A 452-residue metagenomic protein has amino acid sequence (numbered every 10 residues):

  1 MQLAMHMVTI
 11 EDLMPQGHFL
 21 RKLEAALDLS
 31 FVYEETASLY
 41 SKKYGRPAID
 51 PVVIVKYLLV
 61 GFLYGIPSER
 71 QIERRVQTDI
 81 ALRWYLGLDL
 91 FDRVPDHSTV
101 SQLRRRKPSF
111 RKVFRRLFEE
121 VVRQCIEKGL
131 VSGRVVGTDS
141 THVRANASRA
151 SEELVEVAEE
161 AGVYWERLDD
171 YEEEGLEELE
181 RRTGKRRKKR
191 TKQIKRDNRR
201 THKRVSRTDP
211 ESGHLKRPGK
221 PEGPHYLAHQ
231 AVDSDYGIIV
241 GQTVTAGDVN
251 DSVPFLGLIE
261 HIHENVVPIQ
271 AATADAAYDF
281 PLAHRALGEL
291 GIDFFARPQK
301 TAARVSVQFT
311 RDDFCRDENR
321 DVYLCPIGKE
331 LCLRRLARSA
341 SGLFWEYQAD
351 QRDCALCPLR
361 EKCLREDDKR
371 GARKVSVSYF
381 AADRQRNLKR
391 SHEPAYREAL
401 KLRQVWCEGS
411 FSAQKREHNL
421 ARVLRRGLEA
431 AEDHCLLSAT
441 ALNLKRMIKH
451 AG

Functional and structural regions predicted by a protein language model:
M1-R21: Hydrophobic alpha-helical membrane-insertion signals
Q2, L58, G65-T78, L88-G452: Anion-binding and metal-coordination hotspots
Q16-L59, Y64, D383: Basic, short loop/linker segments at the boundary and entry of helix-turn-helix/winged-helix-like folds
L82-L86: Short amphipathic alpha-helical interface patches used for protein-protein assembly/oligomerization
